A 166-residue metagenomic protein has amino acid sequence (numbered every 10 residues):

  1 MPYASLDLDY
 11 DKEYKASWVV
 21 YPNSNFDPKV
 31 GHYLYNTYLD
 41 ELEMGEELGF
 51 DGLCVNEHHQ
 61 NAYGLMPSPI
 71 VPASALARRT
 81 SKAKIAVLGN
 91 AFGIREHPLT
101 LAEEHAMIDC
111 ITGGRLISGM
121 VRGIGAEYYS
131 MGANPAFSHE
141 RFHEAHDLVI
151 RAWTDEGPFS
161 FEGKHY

Functional and structural regions predicted by a protein language model:
M1-A86: N-terminal beta1-alpha1-beta2 module of alpha/beta enzyme domains
Y10, L99-Y166: Internal, glycine-rich beta/alpha segment that forms the wall or movable "lid" of small-molecule/cofactor binding
P22-K29, F92, Y129, A133: Short coil/turn segments at secondary-structure junctions
H32-T37, G93-M107: Glycine-rich anion/phosphate-binding loops
E41-E43, L53-V55, I94-L99, E127-Y129: Conserved N-terminal glycine/acidic-rich loop preference
N56, L88, G119-V121: Structural motif
H59-Q60, A91-G93, R122-I124, H165: Active-site-proximal loop/turn and secondary-structure-junction residues that shape catalytic pockets, frequently
A62-L65, N90-E96, P135: Glycine-rich "substrate-gating" loop/helix at the edge of Rossmann-like oxidoreductase active sites
